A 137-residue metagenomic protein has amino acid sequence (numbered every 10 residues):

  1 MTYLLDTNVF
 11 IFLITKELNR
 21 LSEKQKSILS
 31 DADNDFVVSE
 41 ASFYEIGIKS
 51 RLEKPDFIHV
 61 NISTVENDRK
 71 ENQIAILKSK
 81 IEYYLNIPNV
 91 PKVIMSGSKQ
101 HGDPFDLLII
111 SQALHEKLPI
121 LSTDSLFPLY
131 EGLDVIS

Functional and structural regions predicted by a protein language model:
M1-S39, K54-N67, E116, L129-Y130: Short, well-structured N-terminal submotif of metal-dependent ribonuclease cores
D6, S39, G102-D103, D124: Histidine- and aromatic-rich ligand-binding microenvironments
V9, S42-F43, Y83, I109 (+1 more regions): Alpha-helix capping/helix-boundary segments
N72, Y130-E131: Short, structured coil segments at secondary-structure junctions
Q73-T123: Active-site neighborhoods of divalent-metal-dependent phosphate/nucleic-acid chemistry enzymes
G132-S137: Active-site regions of enzymes building and remodeling cell-envelope glycoconjugates
